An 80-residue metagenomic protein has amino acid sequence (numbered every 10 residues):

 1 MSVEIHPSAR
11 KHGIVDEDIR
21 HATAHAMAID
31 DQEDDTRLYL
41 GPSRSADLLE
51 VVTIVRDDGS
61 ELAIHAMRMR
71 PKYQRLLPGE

Functional and structural regions predicted by a protein language model:
M1-E80: Ribonuclease/tRNase effector modules and their secretory precursors
